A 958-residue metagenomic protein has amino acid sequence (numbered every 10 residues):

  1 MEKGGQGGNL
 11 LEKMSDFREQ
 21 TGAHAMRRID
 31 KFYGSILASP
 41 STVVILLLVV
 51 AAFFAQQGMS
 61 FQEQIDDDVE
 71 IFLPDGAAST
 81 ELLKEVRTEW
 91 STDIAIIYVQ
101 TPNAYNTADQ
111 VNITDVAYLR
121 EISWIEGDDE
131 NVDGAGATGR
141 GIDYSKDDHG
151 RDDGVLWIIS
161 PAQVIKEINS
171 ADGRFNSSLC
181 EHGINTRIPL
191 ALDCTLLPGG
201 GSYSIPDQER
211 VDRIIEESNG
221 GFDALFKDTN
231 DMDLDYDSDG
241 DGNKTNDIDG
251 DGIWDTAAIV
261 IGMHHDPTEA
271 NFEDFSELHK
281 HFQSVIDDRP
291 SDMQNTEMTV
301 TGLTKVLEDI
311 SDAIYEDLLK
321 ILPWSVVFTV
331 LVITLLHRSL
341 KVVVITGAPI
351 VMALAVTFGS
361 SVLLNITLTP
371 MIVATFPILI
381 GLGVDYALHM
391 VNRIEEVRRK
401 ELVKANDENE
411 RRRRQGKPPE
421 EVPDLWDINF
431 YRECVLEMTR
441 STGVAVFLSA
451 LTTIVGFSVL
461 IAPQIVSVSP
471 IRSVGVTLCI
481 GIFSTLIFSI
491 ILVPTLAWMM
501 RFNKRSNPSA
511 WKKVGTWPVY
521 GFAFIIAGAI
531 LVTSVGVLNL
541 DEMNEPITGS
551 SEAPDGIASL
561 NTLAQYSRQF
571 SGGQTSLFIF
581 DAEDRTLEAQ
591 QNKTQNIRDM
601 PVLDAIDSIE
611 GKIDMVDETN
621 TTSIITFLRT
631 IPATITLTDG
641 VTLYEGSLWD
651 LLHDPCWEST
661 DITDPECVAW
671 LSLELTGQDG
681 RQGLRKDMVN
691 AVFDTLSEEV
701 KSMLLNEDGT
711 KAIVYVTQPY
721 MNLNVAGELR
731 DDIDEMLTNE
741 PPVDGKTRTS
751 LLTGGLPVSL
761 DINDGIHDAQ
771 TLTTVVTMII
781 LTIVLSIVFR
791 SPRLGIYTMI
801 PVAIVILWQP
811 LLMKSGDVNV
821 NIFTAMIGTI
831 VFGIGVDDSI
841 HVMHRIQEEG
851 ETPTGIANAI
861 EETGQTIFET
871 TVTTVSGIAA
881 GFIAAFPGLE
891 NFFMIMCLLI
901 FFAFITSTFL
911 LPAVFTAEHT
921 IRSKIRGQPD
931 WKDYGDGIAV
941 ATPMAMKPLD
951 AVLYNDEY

Functional and structural regions predicted by a protein language model:
E2-S325, V330-K341, D407, R411-L425 (+2 more regions): Feature of extramembrane
A38, S311-L368, P463-S469, L772-V818 (+1 more regions): Interfacial segments of transmembrane alpha-helices in multi-pass membrane proteins
T42, L46, K320, W324 (+18 more regions): Alpha-helical transmembrane segments of multi-pass inner-membrane proteins, especially transporters/permeases
E316-K320, G347, Y386, R399-P463 (+4 more regions): Pore- and gate-forming transmembrane helices of large, multi-pass membrane proteins
D317-V397, V435-W498: Hydrophobic, well-structured modules enriched for small/aliphatic residues and gly/pro motifs, marking either
V330-T334, V351, T367-L388, S458 (+6 more regions): Hydrophobic transmembrane alpha-helices
V332, S361-L364, G443, F447-K504 (+4 more regions): Hydrophobic, glycine/alanine-rich multi-pass transmembrane helices and their short helix-loop junctions in large
I378-K404, V446, T453-G456, F488-I491 (+4 more regions): Short helical (or helix-break) motifs at transmembrane helix termini and adjacent helical loops in multi-pass membrane
